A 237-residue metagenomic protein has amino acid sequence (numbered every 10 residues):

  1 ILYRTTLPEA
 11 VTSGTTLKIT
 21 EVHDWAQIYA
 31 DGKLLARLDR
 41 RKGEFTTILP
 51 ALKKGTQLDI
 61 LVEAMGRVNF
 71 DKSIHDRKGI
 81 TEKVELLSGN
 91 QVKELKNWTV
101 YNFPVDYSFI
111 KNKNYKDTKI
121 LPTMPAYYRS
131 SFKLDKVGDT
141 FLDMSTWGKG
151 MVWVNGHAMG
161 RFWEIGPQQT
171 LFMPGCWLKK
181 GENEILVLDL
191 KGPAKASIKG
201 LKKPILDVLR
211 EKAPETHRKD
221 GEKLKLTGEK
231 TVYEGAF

Functional and structural regions predicted by a protein language model:
I1-R4, Y101-Y128: Edge strands and adjacent loops of beta-rich recognition modules
Y3-T5, G43-T47, Y128-S130, P167-L171: Short strand-edge motifs at loop-to-beta-strand transitions and within beta-strands of extracellular beta-rich domains
A10-T12, E21, R40-K42, A51-K53 (+5 more regions): Surface-exposed coil/turn segments at beta-strand junctions on protein surfaces, enriched
S13-Y29, F132-N155, F162-W163, I185-L188: Aromatic-lined ligand-binding clefts that engage carbohydrates, nucleic acids, or primary amines
H23, Y29-F45, V154-Q169: Solvent-exposed beta-strand/loop surfaces of large extracellular or lumenal domains
L49-G66, G181-L190: Short, well-structured beta-strand segments enriched in hydrophobic/aromatic residues within extracellular or lumenal
E63-E94, G192-L226, F237: Glycine/proline-rich low-complexity spacer/linker segments in large multi-domain proteins
G150, G160-K212: C-terminal structured "cap/appendage" subdomains that terminate the fold
